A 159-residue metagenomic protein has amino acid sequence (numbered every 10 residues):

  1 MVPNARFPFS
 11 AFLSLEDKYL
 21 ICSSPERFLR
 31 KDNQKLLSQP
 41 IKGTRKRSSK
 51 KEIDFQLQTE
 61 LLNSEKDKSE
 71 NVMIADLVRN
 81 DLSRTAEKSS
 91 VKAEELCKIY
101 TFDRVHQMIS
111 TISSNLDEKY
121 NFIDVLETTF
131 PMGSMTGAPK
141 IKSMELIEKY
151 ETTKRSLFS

Functional and structural regions predicted by a protein language model:
M1-S159: Extended alpha-helical targeting/anchoring segments, especially N-terminal organellar/secretory targeting helices
